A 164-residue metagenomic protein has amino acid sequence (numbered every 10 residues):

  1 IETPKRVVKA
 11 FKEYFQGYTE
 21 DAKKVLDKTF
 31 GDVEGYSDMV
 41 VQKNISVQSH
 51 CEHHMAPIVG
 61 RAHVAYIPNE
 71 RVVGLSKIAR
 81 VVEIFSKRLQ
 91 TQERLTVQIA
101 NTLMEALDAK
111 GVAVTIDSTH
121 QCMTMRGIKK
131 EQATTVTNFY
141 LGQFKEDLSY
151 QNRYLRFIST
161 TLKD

Functional and structural regions predicted by a protein language model:
I1-D164: A domain-level signal for the structural core that forms small-molecule/cofactor-binding pockets and catalytic centers
